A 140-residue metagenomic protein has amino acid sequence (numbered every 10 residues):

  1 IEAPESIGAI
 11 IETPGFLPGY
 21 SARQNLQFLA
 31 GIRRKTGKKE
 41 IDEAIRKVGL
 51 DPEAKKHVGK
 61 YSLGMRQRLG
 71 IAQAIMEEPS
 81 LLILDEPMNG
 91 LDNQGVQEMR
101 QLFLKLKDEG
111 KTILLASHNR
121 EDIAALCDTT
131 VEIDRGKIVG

Functional and structural regions predicted by a protein language model:
Q27, K38-E53: Conserved ABC ATPase "signature" region
I71: Hydrophobic anchor residue at the start of the ABC signature
E78: Conserved catalytic motifs of ABC-family nucleotide-binding domains
L82-D85: Catalytic Walker B motif of ABC-type/P-loop ATPase nucleotide-binding domains
N93-Q94: Helix N-cap at the start of a conserved alpha-helix in ABC-type nucleotide-binding domains
S117-H118: H-loop/switch region of ABC-family ATPase nucleotide-binding domains
